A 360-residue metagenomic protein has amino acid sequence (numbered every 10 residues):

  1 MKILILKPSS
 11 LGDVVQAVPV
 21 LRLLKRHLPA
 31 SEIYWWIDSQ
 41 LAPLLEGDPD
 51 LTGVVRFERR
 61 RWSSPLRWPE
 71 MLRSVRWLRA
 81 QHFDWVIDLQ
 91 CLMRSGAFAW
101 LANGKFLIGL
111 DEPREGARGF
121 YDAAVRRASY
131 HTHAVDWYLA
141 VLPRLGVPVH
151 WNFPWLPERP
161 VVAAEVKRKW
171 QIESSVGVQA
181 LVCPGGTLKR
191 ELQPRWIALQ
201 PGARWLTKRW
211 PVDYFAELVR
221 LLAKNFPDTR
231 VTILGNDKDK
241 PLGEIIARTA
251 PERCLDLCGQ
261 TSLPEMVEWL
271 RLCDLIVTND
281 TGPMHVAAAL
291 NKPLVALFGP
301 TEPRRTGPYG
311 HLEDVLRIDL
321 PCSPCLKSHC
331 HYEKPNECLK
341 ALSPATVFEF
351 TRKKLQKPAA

Functional and structural regions predicted by a protein language model:
M1-A360: Catalytic machinery of carbohydrate-active enzymes, primarily nucleotide-sugar-dependent glycosyltransferases
